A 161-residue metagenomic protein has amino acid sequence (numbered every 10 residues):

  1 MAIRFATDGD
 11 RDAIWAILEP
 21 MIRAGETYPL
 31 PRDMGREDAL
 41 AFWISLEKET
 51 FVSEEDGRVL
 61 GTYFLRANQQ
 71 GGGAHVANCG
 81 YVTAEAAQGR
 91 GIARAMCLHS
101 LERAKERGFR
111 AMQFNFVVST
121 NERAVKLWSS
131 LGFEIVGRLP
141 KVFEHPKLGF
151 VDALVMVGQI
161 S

Functional and structural regions predicted by a protein language model:
F5-G9, A24-A86, C97-H99, R103 (+1 more regions): Acetyl-CoA-dependent GNAT
I14, L18, A39: Hydrophobic pocket/interface hotspot
Y81-A86, R90, V118-T120: Active-site acidic-Proline motif in GNAT/NAT acetyltransferases
Y81-V82, F116, L139, H145-S161: Terminal substrate-recognition subdomain of acyl/acetyltransferases
G89-A104, V125-S130: Conserved acetyl-CoA-binding loop-helix of GNAT-fold acetyltransferases
A104-V117: Conserved GNAT acetyl-CoA-binding A-motif
F114-A124, F143-E144: Conserved beta-strand-loop-alpha-helix junction that forms the acyl-donor binding cleft
S129-L139: Conserved acetyl-CoA-binding loop of GNAT-fold acetyltransferases
